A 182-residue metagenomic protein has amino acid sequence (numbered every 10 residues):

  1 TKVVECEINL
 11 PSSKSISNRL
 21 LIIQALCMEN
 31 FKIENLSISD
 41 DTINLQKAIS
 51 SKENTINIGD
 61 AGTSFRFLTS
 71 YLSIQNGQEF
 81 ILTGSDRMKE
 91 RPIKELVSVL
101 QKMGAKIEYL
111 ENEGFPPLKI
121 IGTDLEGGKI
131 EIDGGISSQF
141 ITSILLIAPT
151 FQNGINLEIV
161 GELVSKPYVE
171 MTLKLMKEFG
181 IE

Functional and structural regions predicted by a protein language model:
T1-E182: Structural preference for solvent-exposed beta-strand-turn elements and adjacent flexible terminal/loop segments within
